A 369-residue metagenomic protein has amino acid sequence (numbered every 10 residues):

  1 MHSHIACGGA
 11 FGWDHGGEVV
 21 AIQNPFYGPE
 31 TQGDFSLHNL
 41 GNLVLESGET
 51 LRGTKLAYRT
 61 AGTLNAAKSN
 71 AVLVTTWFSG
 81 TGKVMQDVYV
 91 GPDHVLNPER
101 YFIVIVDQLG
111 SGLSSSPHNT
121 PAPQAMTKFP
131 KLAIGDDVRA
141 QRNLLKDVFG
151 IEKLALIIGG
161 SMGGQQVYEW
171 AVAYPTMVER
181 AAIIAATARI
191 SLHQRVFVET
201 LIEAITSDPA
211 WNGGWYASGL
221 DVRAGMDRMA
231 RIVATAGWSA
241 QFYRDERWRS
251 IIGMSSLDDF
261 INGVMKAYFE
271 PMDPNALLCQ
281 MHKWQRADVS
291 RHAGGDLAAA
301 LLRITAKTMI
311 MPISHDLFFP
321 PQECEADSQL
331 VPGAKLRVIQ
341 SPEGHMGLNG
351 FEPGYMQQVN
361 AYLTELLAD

Functional and structural regions predicted by a protein language model:
W13-A71: Catalytic-loop region of hydrolases
R59-A122: N-terminal cap/lid subdomain of alpha/beta-hydrolase-fold enzymes
G135-A155: Conserved acidic catalytic loop of the alpha/beta-hydrolase fold
L154-H193: Conserved hydrolase catalytic core segment
I183-A267: Alpha/beta-hydrolase-fold enzymes
I304, I310-P312: Short beta-strand/loop motif that positions the catalytic acidic residue of the alpha/beta-hydrolase fold
L317-E323: Conserved alpha/beta-hydrolase "acid-adjacent" motif
A334-D369: Catalytic active-site module of serine/aspartate enzymes centered on a nucleophile-bearing elbow/loop
